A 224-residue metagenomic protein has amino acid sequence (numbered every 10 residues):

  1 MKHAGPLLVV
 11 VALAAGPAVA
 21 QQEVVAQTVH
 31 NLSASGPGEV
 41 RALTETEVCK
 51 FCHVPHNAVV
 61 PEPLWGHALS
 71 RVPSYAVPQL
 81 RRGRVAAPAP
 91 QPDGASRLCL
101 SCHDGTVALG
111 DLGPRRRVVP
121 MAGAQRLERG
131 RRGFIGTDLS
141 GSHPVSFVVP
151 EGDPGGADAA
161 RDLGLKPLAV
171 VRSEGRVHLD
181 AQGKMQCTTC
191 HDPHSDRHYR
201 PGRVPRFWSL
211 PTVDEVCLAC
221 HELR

Functional and structural regions predicted by a protein language model:
M1-K2: N-terminal secretory signal peptides that target proteins for export/translocation
G5-A15: Bacterial N-terminal signal peptides
P17-K50, V54-R224: C-type cytochrome heme-c attachment and multiheme electron-transfer modules
